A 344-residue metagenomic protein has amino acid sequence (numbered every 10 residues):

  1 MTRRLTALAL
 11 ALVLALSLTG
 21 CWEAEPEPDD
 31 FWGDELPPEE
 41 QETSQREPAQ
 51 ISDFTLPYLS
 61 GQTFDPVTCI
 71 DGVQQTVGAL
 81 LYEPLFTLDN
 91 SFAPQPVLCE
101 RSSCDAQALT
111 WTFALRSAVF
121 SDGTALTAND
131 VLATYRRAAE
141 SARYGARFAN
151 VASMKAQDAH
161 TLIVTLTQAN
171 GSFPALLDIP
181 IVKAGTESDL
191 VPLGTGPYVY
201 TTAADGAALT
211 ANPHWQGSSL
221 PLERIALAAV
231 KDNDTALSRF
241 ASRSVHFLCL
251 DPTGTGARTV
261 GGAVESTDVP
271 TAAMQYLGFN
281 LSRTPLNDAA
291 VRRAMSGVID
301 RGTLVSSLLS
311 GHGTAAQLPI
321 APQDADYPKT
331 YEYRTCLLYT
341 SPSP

Functional and structural regions predicted by a protein language model:
W22-D29: Bacterial lipoprotein signal-peptidase II cleavage site
P57-A106, R136, L193: N-terminal lobe/hinge region of extracytoplasmic solute-binding protein
E100-R143, P285: Aromatic- and charge-enriched surface segment that lines or borders ligand/interaction sites
L166-A226, D234: Gly/Pro-rich hinge or "lid" segments in bacterial periplasmic/extracellular proteins
H214-R258: Ligand-site clamp/hinge motif
A257-D268: Ligand-binding "clamshell"
S282, L286-D324: Periplasmic-binding protein-like
A315-S341: Structural transition elements
